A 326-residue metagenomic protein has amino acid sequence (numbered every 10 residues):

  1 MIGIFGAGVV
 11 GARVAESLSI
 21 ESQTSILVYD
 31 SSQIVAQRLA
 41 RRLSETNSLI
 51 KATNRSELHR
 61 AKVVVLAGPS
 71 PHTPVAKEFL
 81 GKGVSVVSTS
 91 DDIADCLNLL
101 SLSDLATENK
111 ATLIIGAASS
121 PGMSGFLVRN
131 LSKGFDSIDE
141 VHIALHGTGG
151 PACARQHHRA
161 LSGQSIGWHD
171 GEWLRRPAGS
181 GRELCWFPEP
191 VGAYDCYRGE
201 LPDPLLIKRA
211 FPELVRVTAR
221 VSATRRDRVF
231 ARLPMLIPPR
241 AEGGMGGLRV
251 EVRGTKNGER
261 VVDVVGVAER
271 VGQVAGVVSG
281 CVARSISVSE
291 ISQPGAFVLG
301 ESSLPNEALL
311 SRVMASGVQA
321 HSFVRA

Functional and structural regions predicted by a protein language model:
F5, K133-D263: Active-site-lining helix/loop region of Rossmann-like oxidoreductase modules
G11-A12: N-terminal Rossmann-fold NAD(P) dinucleotide-binding loop
L18: Aromatic pocket-lining residues of Rossmann-like dinucleotide-binding sites
S25-R42: NAD(P)-binding Rossmann-fold cofactor-contacting core
S48-H59: Short acidic low-complexity segments
V63-F79, I93-C96: Beta-loop-alpha module in the N-terminal Rossmann-like domain of NAD(P)-dependent dehydrogenases, especially those
S90-T112: Rossmann-fold NAD(P)-binding glycine/threonine-rich loop
D227-A326: C-terminal active-site/capping subdomain that shapes the small-molecule cofactor and substrate pocket of enzyme
